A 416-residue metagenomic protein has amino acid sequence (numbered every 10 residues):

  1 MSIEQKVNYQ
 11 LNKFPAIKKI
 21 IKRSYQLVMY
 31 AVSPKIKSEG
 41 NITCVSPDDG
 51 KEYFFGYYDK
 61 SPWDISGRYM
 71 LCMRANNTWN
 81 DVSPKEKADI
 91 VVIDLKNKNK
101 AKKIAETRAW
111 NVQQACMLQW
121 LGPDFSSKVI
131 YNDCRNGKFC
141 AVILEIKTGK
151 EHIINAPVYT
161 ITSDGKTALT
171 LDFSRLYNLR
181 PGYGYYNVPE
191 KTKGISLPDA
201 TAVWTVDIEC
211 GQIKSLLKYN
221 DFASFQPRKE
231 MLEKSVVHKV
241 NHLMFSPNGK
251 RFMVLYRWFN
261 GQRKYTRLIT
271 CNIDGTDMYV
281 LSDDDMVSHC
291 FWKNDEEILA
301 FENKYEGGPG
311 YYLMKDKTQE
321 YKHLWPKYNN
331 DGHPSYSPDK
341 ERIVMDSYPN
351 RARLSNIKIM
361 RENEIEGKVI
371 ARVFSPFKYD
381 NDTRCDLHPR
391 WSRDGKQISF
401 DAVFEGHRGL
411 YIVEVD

Functional and structural regions predicted by a protein language model:
K6, F14-A31, K85-V91, F173-P227 (+1 more regions): Predominantly five- to eight-bladed beta-propeller fold
T43-Y53, I104-V112, I213-S235, K368-N381: Surface-exposed loop and turn segments in beta-propeller and other repeat-based domains that flank or scaffold
E52-D59, N76-N77, S83-C134: Blade-loop segments of beta-propeller domains
K60-M70, W110-V129, D133, Y159-T167 (+5 more regions): Blade-terminus and WD-like Trp-Asp/Gly-His loop motifs, strongest in beta-propeller folds
M73-K87, L171-A200, V254-K264, D346-L354: Short, conserved, GDST-rich strand-edge loop motifs in beta-rich repeat architectures
T107-A202, L217-L232: Asp-box/WD-like beta-propeller blade repeats and closely related beta-sheet repeat scaffolds
S282-S288, W325-S335, E366-H388: Conserved blade-ending motifs and adjacent loop-strand segments that build the rim/top face of beta-propeller domains
G307-G308, L324-E366: Loop/turn-rich, solvent-exposed surfaces of beta-rich toroidal or solenoidal domains
